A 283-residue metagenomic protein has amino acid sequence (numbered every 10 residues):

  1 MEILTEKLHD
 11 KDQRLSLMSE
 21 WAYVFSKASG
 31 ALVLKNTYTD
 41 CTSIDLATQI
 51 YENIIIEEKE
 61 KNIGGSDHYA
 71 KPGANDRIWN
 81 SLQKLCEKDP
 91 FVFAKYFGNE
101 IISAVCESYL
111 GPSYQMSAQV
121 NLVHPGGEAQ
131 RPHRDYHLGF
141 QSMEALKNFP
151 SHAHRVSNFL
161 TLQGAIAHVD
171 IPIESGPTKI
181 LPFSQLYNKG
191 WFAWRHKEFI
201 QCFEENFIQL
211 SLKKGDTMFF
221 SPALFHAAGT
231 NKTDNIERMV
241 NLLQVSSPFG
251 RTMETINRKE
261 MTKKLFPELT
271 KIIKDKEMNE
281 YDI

Functional and structural regions predicted by a protein language model:
M1, T5-E6, Q13, H168 (+3 more regions): Active-site environment of non-heme Fe oxygenases that use a 2-His-1-carboxylate facial triad
M1-M143: Non-heme Fe(II)-dependent double-stranded beta-helix
S29, L162, N241: Residue-level detector of short, conserved catalytic/binding motifs and their immediate flanks
D40, P112, L122-E128, Y136-F140 (+4 more regions): Short loop/turn segments at secondary-structure transitions that flank enzyme active sites
I50-Y51, P132-H137, I180-F183, R195 (+2 more regions): Short secondary-structure boundary/capping segments
A118-V120, G164-I166, L243-V245: A structural signal for short, well-ordered beta-strand segments
A145-F149, R155-A227, F249: Double-stranded beta-helix
I200-Q201, E205-K214, L224, T233-R238 (+1 more regions): Conserved double-stranded beta-helix
